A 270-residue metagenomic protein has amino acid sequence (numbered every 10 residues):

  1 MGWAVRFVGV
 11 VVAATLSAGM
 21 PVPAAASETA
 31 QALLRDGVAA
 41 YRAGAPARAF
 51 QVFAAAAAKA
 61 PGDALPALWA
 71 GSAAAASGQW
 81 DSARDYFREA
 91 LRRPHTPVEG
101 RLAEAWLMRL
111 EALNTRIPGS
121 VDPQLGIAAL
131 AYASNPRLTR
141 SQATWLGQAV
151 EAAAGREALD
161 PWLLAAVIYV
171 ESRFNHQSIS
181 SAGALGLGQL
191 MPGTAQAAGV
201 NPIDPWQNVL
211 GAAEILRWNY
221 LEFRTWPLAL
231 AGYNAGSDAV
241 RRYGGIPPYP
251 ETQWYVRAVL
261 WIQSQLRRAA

Functional and structural regions predicted by a protein language model:
V8-G19: Bacterial N-terminal signal peptides
S27-Y41, L68: Alpha-helical tetratricopeptide repeat
L34-R35, L65-W69, G100-W106: Alpha-solenoid helical repeat scaffolds
R42-A43, A76, W106-L113: Register position in tetratricopeptide repeats
Q51, S82-R88, P97, R101-L107 (+1 more regions): Catalytic glycan-binding domains that act on GlcNAc-containing polysaccharides
A55-A56, E89-A90: Canonical positions in the second alpha-helix
